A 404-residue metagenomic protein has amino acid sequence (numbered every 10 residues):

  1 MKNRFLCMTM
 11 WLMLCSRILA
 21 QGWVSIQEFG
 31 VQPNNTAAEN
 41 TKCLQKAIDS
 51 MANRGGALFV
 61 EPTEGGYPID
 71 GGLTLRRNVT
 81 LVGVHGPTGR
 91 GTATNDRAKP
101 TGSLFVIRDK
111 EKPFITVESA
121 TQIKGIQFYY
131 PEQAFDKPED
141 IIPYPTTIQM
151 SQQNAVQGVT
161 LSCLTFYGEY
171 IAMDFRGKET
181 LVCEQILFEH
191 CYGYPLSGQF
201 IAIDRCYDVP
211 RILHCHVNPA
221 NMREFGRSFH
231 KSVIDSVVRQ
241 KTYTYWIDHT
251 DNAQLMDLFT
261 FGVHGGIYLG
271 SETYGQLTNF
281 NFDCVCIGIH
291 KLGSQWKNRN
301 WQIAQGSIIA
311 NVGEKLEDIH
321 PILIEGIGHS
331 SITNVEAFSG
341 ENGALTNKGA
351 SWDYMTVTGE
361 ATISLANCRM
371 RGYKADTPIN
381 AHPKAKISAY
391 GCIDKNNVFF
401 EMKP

Functional and structural regions predicted by a protein language model:
M1-G22: Bacterial Sec-dependent N-terminal signal peptides
I26-E61: Acidic Gly/Asp/Thr-rich repetitive segments characteristic of extracellular carbohydrate-active and adhesion proteins
N35-A38, R176-E179, W246, Y268: Alpha-helix capping and helix-loop boundary segments enriched in small/acidic/polar residues
Q45-N53, G66-V82, T88-G125, Y129-G158 (+4 more regions): Extracellular beta-strand-rich solenoid/capping regions of secreted or surface-exposed proteins that bind or remodel
G56, D70-G71, R90-T94, D109-K112 (+13 more regions): Short glycine/acidic-rich loop motifs that flank beta-strands on beta-rich extracellular proteins
G56, G65, G71, R77-V79 (+26 more regions): The right-handed parallel beta-helix/beta-solenoid scaffold, focusing on the short coil/turn and N-cap positions
E61, R76, V82-V84, E118 (+29 more regions): Feature marks extracellular polysaccharide-active and adherence modules
